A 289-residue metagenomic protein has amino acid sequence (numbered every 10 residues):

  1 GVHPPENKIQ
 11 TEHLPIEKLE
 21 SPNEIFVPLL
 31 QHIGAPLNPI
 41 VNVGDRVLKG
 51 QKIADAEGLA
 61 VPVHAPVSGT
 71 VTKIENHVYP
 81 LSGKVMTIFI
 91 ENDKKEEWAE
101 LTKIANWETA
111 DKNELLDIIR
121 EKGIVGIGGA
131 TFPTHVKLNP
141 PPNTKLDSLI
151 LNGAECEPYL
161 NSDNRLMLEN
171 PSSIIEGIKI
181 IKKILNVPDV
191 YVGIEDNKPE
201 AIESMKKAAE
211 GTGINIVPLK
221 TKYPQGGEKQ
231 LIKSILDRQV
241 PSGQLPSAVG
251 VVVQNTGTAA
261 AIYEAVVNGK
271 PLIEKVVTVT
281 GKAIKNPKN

Functional and structural regions predicted by a protein language model:
G1-I40, F89: N-terminal, Lys/Arg-enriched amphipathic/low-complexity engagement segments that precede the first folded domain
G1-K18, K73, V78-Y79, Q239-T258: Extended boundary segments
L37-R46, G50: Short histidine-centered loop motifs in beta-beta connectors
V47-V61, E75-V78, M86-N92: Short hydrophobic beta/alpha edge segments that flank linear recognition/processing sites
G69-V71: Conserved hydrophobic positions within beta-strands
K73, Y79-F132, N139-N143, P199: Acidic low-complexity segments
W98, G126, L149-D163: Gly-rich Lys/Arg/Thr-decorated short loops/hinges at beta-loop-alpha junctions or inter-strand turns that position
P188-N289: Hydrophobic alpha-helical positions that pack around
